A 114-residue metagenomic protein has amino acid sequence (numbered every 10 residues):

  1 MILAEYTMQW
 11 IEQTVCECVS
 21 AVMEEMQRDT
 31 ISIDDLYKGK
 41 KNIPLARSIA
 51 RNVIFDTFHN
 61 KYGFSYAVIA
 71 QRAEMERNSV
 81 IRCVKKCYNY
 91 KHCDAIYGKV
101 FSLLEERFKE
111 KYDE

Functional and structural regions predicted by a protein language model:
M1-E25: General nucleic-acid-binding
S20-E24, H59, A70: Residue-level preference for well-ordered alpha-helical positions
A21-R51: Short, Lys/Arg-enriched anionic-surface-contact patches
A46-F64: Short, amphipathic alpha-helical "recognition" segments used to contact nucleic acids or chromatin
H59, V84-K85, K91: DNA major-groove recognition helix of helix-turn-helix
S65-E76: Short alpha-helical "recognition helix" segments of helix-turn-helix
S79-I81: Helix-turn-helix DNA-binding helix
K91-D113: Short Lys/Arg-enriched helix C-cap and helix-to-coil transition segments that create basic nucleic-acid-contact patches
